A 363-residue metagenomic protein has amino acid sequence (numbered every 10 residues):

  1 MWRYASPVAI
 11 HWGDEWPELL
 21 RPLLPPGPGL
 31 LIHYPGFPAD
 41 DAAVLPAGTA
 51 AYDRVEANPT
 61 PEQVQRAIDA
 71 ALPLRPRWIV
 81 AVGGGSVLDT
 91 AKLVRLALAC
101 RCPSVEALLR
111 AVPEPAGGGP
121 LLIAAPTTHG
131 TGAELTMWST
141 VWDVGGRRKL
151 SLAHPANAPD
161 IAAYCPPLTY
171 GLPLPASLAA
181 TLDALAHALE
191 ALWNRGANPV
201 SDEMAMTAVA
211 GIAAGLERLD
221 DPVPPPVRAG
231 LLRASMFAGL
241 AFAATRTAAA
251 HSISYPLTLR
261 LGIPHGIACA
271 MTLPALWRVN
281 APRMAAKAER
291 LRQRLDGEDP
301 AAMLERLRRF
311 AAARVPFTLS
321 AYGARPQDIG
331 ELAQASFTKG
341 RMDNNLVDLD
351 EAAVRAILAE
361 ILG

Functional and structural regions predicted by a protein language model:
M1-W78, L319: ATP/NTP phosphate-donor binding region
P17-L20, P38-D41, P61, S86-A91 (+2 more regions): Short glycine/serine/threonine-rich phosphate/pyrophosphate-binding segments that cradle anionic phosphate groups
A71-P113, G119-T127, I253: A short, small-residue-rich loop immediately preceding and capping a beta-strand
C100-A197, K287-R290: A glycine/threonine-rich phosphate-anchoring loop and its flanking beta-alpha core in nucleotide/phosphate-binding
L185-L189, L231-G239, I253, L273 (+4 more regions): Short alpha-helical scaffolding segments that buttress acidic/His motifs in well-ordered protein cores
A191-E305: Active-site segments that bind and position negatively charged phosphate/pyrophosphate groups
A288, D296-G363: C-terminal charged capping/lid subdomain of soluble metabolic enzymes
